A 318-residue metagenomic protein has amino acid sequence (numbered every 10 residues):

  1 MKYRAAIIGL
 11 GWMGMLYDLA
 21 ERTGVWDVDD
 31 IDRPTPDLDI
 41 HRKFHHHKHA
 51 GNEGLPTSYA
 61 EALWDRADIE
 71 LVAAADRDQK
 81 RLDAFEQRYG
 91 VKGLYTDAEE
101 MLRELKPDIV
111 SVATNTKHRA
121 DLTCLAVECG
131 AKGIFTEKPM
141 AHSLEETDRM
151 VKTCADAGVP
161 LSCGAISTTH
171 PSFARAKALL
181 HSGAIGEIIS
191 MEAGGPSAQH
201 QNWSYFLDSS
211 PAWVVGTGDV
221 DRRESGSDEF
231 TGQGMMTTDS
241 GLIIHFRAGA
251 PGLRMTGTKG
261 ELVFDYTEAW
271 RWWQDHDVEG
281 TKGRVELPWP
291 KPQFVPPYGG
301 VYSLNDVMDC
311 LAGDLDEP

Functional and structural regions predicted by a protein language model:
M1-Y89, M308: N-terminal Rossmann-like dinucleotide-binding module
R66, E104, H170: Acidic-histidine catalytic/liganding microenvironments
D68-I69, K132, V159-P160, E187 (+1 more regions): Short, well-ordered coil/turn segments that N-cap beta-strands
I69-A73, D108-V110, I189-S190, E317: Short active-site oxyanion
K80-A84, Y89-T153: Beta-loop-alpha module in the N-terminal Rossmann-like domain of NAD(P)-dependent dehydrogenases, especially those
I109, F135, M140-H200: A contiguous active-site-proximal alpha/beta segment in oxidoreductase catalytic domains
I189-T256: Rossmann-like dinucleotide-binding domain that binds NAD(P)(H)
L253-P318: C-terminal glycine/acidic-rich active-site capping loop/insertion
